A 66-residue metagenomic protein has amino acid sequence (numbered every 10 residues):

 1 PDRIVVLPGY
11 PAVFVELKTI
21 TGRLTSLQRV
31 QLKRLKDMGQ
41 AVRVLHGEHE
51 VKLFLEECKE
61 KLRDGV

Functional and structural regions predicted by a protein language model:
P1-V66: Catalytic phosphate/metal-binding cores of nucleic-acid and nucleotide-processing enzymes, i.e., regions that mediate
